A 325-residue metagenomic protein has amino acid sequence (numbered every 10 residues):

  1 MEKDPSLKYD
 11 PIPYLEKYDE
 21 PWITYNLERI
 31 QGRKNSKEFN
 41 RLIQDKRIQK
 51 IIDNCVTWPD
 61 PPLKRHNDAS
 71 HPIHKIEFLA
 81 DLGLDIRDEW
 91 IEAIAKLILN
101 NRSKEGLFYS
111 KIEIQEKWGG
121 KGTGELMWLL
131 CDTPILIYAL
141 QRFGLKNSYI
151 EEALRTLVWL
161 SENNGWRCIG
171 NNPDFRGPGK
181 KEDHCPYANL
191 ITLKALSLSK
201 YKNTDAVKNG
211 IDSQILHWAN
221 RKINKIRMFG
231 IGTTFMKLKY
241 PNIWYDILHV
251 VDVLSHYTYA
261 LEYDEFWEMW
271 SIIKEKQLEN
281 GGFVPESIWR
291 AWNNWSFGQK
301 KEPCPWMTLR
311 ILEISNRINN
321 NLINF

Functional and structural regions predicted by a protein language model:
M1-F325: Preference for long, amphipathic alpha-helical scaffolds in soluble/luminal domains and all-alpha bundles
